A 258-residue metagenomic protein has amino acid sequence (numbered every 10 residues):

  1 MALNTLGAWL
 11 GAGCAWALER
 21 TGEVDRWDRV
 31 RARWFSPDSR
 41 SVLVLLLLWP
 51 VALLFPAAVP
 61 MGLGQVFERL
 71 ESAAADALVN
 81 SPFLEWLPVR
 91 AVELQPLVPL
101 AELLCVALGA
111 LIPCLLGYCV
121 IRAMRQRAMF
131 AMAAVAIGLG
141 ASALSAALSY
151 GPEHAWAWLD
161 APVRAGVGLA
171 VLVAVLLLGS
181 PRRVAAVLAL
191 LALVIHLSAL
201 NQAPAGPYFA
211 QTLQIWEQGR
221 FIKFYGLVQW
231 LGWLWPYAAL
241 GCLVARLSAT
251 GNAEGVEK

Functional and structural regions predicted by a protein language model:
M1-A2, L6: Active-site-proximal cofactor/substrate-binding loop regions of enzyme domains
W9, G13-K258: Bulky hydrophobic segments
